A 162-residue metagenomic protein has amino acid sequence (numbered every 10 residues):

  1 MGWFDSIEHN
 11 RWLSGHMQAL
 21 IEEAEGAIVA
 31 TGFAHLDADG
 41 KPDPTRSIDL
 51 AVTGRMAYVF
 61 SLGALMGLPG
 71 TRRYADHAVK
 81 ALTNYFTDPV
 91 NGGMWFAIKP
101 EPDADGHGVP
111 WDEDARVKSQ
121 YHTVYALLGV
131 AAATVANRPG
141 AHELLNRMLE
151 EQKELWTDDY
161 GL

Functional and structural regions predicted by a protein language model:
M1-L162: Glycan-recognition and catalytic cores of secretory/periplasmic carbohydrate-active enzymes
